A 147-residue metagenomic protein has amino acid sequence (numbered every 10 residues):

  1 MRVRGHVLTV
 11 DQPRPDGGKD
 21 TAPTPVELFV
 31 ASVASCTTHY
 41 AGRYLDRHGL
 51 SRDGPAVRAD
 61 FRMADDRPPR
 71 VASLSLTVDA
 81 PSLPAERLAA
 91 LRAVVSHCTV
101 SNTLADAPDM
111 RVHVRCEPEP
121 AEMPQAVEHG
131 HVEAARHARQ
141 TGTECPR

Functional and structural regions predicted by a protein language model:
M1-A31, A41-R147: Extended beta-strand/beta-hairpin segments
C36-T37: Alpha-helical metal-binding/catalytic segments enriched in His/Glu/Asp
